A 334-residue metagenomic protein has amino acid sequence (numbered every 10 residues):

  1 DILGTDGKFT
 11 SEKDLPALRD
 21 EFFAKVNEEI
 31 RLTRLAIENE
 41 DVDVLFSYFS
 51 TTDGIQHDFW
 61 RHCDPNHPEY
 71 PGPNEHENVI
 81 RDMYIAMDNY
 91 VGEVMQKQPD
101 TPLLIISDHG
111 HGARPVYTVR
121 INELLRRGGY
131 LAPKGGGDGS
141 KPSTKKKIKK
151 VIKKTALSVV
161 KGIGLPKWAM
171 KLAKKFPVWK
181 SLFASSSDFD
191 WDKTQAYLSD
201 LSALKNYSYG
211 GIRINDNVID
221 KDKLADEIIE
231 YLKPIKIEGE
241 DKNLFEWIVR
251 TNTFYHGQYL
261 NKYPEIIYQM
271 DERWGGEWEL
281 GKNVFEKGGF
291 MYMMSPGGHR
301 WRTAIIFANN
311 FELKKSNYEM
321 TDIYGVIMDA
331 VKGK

Functional and structural regions predicted by a protein language model:
D1-I30: Formylglycine-dependent
G4-D14, Q96-G281: Secreted, luminal/periplasmic, and some membrane-associated catalytic domains that remodel anionic oxygen-ester
D6-F9, C63-P68, W301-I305: Active-site-adjacent bridging/hinge elements
R19-L45, R61-L104, A225-G239, G325-A330: A long, amphipathic alpha-helix that forms part of the scaffold/cap immediately adjacent to metal-dependent active
E38, S202-K205, S295-W301: Short glycine/proline-enriched loop/turn "hinge" motifs that connect secondary-structure elements and lie
Y48-I55: Short glycine-enriched loops at secondary-structure junctions
T51, S107-H109, I214-V218, A304-E312: Short, histidine-centered active-site or binding-site loop motifs used for metal coordination, general acid-base
Q269-G325: Low-complexity, glycine/alanine/valine/leucine- and proline-rich hydrophobic stretches
